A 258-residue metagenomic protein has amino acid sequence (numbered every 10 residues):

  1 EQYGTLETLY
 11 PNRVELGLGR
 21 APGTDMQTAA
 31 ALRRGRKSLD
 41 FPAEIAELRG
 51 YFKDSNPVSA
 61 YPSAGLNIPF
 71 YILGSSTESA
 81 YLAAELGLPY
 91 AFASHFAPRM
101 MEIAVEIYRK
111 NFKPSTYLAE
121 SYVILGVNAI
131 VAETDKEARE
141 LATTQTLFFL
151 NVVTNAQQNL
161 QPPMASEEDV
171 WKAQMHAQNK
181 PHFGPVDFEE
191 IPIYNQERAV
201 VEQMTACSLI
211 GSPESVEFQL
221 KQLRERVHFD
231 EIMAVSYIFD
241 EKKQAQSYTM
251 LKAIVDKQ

Functional and structural regions predicted by a protein language model:
E1-K53, Y90, P98: Flexible, glycine-rich active-site loops centered on histidine and acidic residues that chelate a metal or position
L9-Y10, F112-L118, K257-Q258: Short helix-capping segments at alpha-helix termini
Y10, A84-A91, T146, H228: Glycine-enriched alpha-helix->loop->beta-strand junction motifs that scaffold or abut catalytic
R13-G17, P69-Y71, P89-A91, Y122-I124 (+2 more regions): Structural preference for beta-strand elements that scaffold enzyme active sites
G19-G23, S75, H95, G126-I130 (+1 more regions): Active-site beta-loop-alpha junctions enriched in small/polar residues
R36-S59, M100-V227: An alpha-helical appendage that flanks or caps ligand/catalytic pockets
S38-P89: Aromatic- and glycine-enriched pocket-lining scaffold segments that form the walls of small-molecule binding clefts
V216-Q258: Generic C-terminus detector
